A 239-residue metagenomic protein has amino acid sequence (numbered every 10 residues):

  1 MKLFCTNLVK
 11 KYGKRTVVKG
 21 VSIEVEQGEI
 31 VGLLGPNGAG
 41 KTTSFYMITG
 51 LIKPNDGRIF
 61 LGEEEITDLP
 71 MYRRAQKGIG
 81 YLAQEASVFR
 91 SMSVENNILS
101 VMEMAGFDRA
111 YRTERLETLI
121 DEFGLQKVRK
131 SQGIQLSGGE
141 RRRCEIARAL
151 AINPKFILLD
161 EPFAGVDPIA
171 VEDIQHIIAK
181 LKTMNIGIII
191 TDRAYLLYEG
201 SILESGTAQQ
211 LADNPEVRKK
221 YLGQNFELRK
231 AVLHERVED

Functional and structural regions predicted by a protein language model:
L34-P36: The feature captures the beta-strand-to-loop junction immediately N-terminal to the Walker
T49: Helix-to-loop junction immediately C-terminal to a conserved catalytic motif
A110-V128, H176-A179: Conserved ABC ATPase "signature" region
Q132-L136, E140: Conserved ABC ATPase signature
N153: Conserved catalytic motifs of ABC-family nucleotide-binding domains
I157-E161: Catalytic Walker B motif of ABC-type/P-loop ATPase nucleotide-binding domains
